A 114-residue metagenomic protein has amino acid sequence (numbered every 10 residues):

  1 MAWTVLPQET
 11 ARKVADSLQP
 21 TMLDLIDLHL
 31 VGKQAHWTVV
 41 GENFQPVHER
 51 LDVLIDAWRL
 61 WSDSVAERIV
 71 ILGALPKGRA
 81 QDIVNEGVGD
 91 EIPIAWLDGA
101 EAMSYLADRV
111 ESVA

Functional and structural regions predicted by a protein language model:
M1-L6, V70-G78, D90-L97: Short, exposed beta-strand "edge-strand" segments with a Pro/Gly-rich flavor and a Y/T-containing core
M1-T21, G99: Disorder-to-helix initiation segments
A2, A35, V40, R79-A80 (+1 more regions): Glycine-rich, flexible loop/turn motifs
V5-K13, L28-V53, L75: Helix-loop segments that flank and shape redox-cofactor active sites
V14-L28, L54, A102, L106-V113: Amphipathic alpha-helix face/heptad-repeat signature
I26-K33, R59, D63-A66, E111-A114: Structural signal for well-ordered, non-membrane alpha-helices
A35, E67, V84-A114: Acidic/histidine-rich alpha-helical segments that form the ligand environment of transition-metal centers
V40-D82: Conserved alpha-helical segments that form or flank metal/cofactor-binding pockets of metalloenzymes
